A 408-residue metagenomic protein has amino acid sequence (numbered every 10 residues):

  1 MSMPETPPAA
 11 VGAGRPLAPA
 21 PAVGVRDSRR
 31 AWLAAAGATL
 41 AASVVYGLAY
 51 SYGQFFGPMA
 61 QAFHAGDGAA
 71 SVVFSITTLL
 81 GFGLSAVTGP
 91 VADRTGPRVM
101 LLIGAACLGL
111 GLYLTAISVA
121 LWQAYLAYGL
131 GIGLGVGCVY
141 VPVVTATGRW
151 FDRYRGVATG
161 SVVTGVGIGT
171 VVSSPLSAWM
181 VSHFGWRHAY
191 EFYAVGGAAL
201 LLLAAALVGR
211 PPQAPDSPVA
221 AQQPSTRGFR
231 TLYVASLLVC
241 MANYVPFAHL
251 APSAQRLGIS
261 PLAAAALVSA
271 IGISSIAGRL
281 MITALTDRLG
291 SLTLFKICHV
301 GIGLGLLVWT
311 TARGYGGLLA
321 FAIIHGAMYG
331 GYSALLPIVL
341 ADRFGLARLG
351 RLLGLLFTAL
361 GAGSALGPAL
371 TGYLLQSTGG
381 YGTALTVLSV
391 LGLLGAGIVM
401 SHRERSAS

Functional and structural regions predicted by a protein language model:
S43, G111, Q123-G137, L237 (+1 more regions): Hydrophobic core of transmembrane alpha-helices in multi-pass small-molecule transporters, especially MFS/SLC-type
Y52-G57, R227-A284: Extracytoplasmic gate region of multi-pass secondary transporters
M59, G137-F151, G331-F344: Intracellular juxtamembrane helix-capping segments at the cytosolic ends of symmetry-related transmembrane helices
M59-A60, V91-A92, V172-G185, A254-Q255 (+2 more regions): Interfacial helix-cap and linker-helix signal at transmembrane-aqueous boundaries of multi-pass secondary transporters
G83-L121, T286: Conserved MFS/SLC helix-loop-helix module at the cytosolic interface between two early adjacent transmembrane helices
M100-Y113, T293-V308: Structural signature of the two symmetry-related core transmembrane helices
S161-G209: Helix-loop-helix hairpin linking two adjacent transmembrane segments in secondary transporters
Y190-A206, T383-S401: Symmetry-related core transmembrane helices of the 12-TM Major Facilitator Superfamily/SLC fold
